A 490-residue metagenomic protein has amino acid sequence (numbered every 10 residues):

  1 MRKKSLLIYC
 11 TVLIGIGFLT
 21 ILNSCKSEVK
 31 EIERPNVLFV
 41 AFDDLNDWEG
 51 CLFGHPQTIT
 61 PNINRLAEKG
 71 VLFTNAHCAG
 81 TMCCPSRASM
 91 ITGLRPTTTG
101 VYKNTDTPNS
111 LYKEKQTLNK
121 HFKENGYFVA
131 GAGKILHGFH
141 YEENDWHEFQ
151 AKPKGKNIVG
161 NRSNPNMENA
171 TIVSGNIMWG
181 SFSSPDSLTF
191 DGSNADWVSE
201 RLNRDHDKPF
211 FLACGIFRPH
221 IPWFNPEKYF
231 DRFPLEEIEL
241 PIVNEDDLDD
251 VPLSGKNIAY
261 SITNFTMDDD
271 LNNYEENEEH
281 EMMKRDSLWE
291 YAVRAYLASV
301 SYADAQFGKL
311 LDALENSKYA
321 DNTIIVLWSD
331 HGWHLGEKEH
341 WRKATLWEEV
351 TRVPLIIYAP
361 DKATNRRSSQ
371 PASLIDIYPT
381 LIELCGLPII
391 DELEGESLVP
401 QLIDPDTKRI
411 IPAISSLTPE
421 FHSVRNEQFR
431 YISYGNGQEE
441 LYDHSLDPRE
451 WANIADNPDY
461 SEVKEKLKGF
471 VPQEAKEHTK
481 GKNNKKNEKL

Functional and structural regions predicted by a protein language model:
M1-S5: Positively charged n-region of N-terminal signal peptides that target proteins for export
I8-C10, I14-F18, N23-Y434, Q438-E439 (+3 more regions): Formylglycine-dependent sulfatase
S445: Residues forming the ATP-binding cleft of Hanks-type serine/threonine protein kinase domains
